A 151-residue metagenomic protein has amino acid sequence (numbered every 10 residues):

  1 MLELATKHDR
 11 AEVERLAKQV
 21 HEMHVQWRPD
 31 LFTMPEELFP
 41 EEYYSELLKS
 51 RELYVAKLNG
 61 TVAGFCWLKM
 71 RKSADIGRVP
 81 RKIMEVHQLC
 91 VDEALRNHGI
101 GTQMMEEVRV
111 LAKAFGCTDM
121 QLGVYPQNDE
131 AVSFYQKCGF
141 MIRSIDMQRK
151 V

Functional and structural regions predicted by a protein language model:
M1-L16: A short beta-loop-alpha structural element at the N-terminal edge of CoA-dependent acyl/N-acetyltransferase catalytic
H21-Y43: Conserved GNAT-fold acetyl-CoA-binding loop/helix
E42-V55, E85: A short helix-loop-beta-strand connector motif used in the catalytic cores of GNAT acetyltransferases and, in some
V55, T61-M70, E85, C90: Conserved beta-strand in the GNAT
V79-E93, G123, I145-Q148: Conserved acetyl-CoA binding element of GNAT-fold acetyltransferases
Q88-V91, N97-V110, A114, S133 (+1 more regions): Conserved acetyl-CoA-binding loop-helix of GNAT-fold acetyltransferases
C117, Q136-I145: Conserved acetyl-CoA-binding loop of GNAT-fold acetyltransferases
T118-A131, Q148-V151: Conserved beta-strand-loop-alpha-helix junction that forms the acyl-donor binding cleft
